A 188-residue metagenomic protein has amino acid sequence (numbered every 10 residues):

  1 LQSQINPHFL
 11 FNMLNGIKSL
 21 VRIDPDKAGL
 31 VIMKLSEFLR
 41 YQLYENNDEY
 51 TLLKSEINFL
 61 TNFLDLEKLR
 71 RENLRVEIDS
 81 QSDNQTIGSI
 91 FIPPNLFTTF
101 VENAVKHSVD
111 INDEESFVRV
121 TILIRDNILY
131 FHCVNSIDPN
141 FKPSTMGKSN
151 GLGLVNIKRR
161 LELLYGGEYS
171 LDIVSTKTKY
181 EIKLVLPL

Functional and structural regions predicted by a protein language model:
L1-V174, K179-K183: Two-component histidine phosphotransfer core
V185-L188: C-terminal end segment of the histidine kinase catalytic
